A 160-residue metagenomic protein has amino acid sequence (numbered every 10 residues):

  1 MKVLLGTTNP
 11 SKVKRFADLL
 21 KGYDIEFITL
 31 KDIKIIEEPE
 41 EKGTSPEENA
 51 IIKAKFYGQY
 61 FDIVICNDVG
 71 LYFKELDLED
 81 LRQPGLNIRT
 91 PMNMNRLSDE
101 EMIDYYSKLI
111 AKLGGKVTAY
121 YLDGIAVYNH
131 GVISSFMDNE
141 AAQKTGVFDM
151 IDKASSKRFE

Functional and structural regions predicted by a protein language model:
K2-L4, S11-E160: Anionic-ligand binding patches
